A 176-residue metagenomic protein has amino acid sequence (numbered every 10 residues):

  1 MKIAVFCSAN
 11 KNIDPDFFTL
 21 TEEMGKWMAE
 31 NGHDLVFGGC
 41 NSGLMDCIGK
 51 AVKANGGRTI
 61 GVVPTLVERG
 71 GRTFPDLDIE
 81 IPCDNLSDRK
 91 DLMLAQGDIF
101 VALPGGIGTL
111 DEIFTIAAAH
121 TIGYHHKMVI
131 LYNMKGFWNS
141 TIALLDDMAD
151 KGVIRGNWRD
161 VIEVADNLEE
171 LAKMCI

Functional and structural regions predicted by a protein language model:
M1-Q96, Y132-I176: A cross-family phosphate/adenosyl-ligand binding-site feature
T59, Y124-K127: Short, structured loop/turn "capping" segments at alpha-beta junctions
D88-G123, I130: Active-site/ligand-binding-proximal alpha/beta "capping" segment
